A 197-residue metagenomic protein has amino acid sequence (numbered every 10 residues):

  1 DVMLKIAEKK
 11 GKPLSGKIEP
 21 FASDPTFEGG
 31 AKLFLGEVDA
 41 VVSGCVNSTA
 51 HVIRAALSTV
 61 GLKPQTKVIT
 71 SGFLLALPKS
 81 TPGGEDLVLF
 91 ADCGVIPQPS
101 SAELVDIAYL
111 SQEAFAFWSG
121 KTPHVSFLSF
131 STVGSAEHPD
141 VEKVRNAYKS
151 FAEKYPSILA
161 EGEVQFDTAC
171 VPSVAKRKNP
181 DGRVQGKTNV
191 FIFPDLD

Functional and structural regions predicted by a protein language model:
D1-E142, N146-D197: Anion-binding alpha/beta catalytic cores of soluble intermediary-metabolism enzymes, centered on
